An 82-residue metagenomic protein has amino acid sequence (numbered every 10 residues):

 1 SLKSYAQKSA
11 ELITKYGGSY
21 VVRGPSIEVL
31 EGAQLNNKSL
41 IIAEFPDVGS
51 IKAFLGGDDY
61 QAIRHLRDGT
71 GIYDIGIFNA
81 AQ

Functional and structural regions predicted by a protein language model:
S1-Q82: Conserved, structured core segments of small domains
